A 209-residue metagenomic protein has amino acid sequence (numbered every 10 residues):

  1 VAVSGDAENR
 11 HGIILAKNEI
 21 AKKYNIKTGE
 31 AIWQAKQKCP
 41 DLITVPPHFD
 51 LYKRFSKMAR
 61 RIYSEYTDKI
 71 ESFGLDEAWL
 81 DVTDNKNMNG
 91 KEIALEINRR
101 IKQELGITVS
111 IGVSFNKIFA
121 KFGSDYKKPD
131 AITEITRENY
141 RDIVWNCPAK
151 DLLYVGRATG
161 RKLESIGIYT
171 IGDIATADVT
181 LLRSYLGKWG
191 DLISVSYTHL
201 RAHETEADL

Functional and structural regions predicted by a protein language model:
V1-I193: Gly/Gly-Pro- and Ser/Thr-rich, intrinsically disordered tail segments characteristic of DNA damage-repair and tolerance
T198-T205: Conserved small/polar residues in nucleotide/adenosyl-binding loops
